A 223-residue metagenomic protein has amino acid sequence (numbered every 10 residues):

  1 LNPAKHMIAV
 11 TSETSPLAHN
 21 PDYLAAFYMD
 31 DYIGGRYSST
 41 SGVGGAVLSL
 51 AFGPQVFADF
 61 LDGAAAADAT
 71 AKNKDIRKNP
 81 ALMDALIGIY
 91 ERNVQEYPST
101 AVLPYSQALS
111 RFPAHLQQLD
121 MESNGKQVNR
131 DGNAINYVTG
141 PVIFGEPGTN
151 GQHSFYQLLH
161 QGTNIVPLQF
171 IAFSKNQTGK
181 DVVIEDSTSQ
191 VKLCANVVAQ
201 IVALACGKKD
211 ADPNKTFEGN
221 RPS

Functional and structural regions predicted by a protein language model:
L1-S223: A SIS-like phosphosugar-recognition module
